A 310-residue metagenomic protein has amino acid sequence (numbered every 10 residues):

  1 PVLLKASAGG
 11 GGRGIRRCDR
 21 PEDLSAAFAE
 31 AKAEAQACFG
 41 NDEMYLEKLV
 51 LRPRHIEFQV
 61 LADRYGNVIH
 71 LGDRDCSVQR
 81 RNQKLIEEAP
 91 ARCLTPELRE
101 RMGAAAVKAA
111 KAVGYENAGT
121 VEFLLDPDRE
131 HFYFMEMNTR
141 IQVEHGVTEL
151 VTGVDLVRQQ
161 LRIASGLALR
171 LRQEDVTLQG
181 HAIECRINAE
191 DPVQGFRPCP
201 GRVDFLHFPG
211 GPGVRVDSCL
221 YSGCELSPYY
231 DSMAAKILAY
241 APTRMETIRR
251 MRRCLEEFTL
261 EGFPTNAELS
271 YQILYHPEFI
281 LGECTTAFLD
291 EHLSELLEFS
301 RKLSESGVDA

Functional and structural regions predicted by a protein language model:
P1-L3: Acidic/histidine-enriched active-site and ligand-binding environments that engage anionic O-linkages
A6, G11, C18-A310: ATP-dependent carboxylate activation and anion-phosphoryl transfer catalytic cores that bind Mg-ATP to form
